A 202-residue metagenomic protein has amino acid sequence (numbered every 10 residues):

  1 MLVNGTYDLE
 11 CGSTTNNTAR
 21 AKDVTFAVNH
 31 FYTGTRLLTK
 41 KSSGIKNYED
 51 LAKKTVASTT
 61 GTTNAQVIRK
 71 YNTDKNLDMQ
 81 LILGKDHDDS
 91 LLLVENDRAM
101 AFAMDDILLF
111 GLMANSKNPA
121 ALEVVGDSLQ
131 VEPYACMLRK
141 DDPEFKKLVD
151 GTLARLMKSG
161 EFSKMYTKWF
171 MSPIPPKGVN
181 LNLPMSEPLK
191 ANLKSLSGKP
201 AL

Functional and structural regions predicted by a protein language model:
M1-D50, S128, K190-A201: Acidic, polar ligand-binding/catalytic clefts
M1-L9, D23-T25, E49-A52, H87-L108: Short helices/loops that flank or line small-molecule/ion binding pockets
G12-K22, V67-N72, E95-N96, M100-Q130: A ligand-binding cleft/hinge motif common to bilobed small-molecule-binding domains
T14-T15, Y32-L91, D106-F110: Bilobed "Venus flytrap"/periplasmic-binding protein-like clamshell domains and structurally analogous long
F31-T39, A114-D150, S172-S197: Periplasmic-binding protein-like
E49-D50, K54-T55, T60-T62, F110 (+1 more regions): Extended ligand-binding regions for polar small-molecule ligands
T63-L81, L122, A154-L202: Ligand-binding clefts/hinges and TM-proximal coupling segments of bilobed small-molecule sensing domains
